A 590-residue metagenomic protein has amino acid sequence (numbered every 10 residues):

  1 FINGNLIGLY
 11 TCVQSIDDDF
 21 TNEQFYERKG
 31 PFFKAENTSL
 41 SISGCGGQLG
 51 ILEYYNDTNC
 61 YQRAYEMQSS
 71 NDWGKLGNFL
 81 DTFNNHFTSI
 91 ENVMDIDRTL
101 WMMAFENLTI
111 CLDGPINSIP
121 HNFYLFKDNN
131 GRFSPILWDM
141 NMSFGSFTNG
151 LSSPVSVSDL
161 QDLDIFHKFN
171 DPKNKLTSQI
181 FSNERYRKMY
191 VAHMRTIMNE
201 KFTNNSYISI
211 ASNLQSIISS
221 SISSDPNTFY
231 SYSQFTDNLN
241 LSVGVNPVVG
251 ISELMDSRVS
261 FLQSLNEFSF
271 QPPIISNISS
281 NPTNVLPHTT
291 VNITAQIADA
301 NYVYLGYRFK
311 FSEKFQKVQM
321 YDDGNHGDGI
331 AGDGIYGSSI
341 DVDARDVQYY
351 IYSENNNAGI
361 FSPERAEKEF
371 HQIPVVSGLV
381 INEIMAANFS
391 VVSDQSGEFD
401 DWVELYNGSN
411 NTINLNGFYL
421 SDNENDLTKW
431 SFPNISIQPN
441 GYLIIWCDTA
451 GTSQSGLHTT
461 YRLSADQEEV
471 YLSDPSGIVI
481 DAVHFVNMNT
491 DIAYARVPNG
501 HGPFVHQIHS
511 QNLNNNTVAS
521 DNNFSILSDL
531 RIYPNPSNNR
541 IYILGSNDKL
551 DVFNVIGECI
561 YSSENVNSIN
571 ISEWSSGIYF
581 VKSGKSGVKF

Functional and structural regions predicted by a protein language model:
L6, A64-T283, H288-T290, A298 (+1 more regions): Middle-to-C-terminal accessory/interaction subdomains
C12-Q14, D18-T109: ATP-dependent phospho-/nucleotidyl transfer catalytic cores
N246-I274, I278-N281, V342-R531: Intrinsically disordered, low-complexity linkers and terminal tails enriched in Ser/Thr/Pro/Gly with interspersed basic
V291-I297, R540-G545: Aromatic/hydrophobic beta-strand junction motif of beta-rich domains
Q296-A300, Y406-N411, S546: Short solvent-exposed strand-capping/beta-turn motif centered on an Asx-Ser/Thr pair
Y304-D343, N356-R365: Aromatic- and glycine-rich beta-strand/loop motifs that create alpha-glucan
D341-D346, S572-S576: Surface-exposed, short loops/turns at beta-strand junctions within beta-sandwich domains
N523-F590: C-terminal outer-membrane/trafficking sorting elements
